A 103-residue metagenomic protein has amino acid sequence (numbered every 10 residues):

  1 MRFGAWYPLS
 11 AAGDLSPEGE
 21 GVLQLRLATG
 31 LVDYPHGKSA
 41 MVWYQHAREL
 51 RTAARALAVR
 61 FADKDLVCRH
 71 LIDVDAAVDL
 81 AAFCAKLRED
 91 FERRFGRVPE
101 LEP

Functional and structural regions predicted by a protein language model:
M1-L57, V74-R93, L101-P103: GIY-YIG nuclease catalytic motif and its immediate N-terminal context
L66-V74: A short hydrophobic beta-strand segment most commonly corresponding to one strand of the jelly-roll/cupin
G96: Conserved micro-motifs of the catalytic ATP-binding
